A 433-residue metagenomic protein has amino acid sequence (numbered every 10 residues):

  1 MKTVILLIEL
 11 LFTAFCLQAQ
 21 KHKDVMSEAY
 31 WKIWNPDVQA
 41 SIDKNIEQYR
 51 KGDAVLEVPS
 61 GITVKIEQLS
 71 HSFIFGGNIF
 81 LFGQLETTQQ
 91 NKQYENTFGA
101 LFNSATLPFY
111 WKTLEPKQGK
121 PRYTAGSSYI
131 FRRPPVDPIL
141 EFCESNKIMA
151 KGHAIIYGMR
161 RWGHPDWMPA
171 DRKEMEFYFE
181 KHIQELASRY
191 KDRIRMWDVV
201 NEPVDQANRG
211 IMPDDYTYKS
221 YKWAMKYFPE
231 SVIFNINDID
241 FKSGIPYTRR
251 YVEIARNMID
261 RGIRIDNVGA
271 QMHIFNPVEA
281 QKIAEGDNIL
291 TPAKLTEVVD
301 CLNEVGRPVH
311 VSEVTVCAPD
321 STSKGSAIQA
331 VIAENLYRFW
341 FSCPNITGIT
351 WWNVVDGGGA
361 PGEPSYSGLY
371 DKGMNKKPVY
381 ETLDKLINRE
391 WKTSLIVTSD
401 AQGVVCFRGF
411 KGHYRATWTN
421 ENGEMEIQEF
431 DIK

Functional and structural regions predicted by a protein language model:
M1-K21: Bacterial Sec-dependent N-terminal signal peptides
L17-L85, P116-Y123, K151, D215 (+3 more regions): Beta-strand-rich domain onsets/edges
K23-W34, A40, R189, P203-R209 (+4 more regions): Aromatic-rich peripheral "rim/lid" segments of glycoside hydrolase catalytic domains that contact and position glycan
L85-Y94, G210-A224, G244-R261, N288 (+1 more regions): Distinct, well-ordered alpha-helical segments
T87-L101, C406-R415: Short Pro-Gly-centered beta-turn/loop motif in secreted/extracellular proteins
Q93-F102, D137-M149, A187-D192, K222-P229 (+3 more regions): Acidic (Asp/Glu)-rich catalytic clusters
G99-K112, K117, I183-D205, V232-D240 (+2 more regions): Aromatic- and acid-rich polysaccharide-binding/catalytic face of secreted or lumenal carbohydrate-active enzymes
S104-K120, R133-F241: Substrate-binding cleft and catalytic face of glycoside hydrolase catalytic domains, especially the flexible beta-alpha
